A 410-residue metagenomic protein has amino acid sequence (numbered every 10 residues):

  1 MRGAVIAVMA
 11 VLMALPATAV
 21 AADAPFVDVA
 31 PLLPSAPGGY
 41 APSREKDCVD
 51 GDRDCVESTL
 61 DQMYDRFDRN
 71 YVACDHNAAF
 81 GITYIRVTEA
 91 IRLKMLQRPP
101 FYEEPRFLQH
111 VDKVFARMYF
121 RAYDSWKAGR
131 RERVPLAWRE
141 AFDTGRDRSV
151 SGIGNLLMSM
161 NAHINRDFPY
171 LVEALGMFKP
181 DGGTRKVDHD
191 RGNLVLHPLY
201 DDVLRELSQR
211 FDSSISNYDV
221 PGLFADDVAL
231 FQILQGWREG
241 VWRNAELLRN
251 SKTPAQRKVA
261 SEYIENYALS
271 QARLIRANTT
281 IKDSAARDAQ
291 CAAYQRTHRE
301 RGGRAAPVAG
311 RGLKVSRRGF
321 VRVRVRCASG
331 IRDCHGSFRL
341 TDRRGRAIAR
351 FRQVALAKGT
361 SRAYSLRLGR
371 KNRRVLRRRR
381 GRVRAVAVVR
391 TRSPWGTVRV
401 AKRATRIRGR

Functional and structural regions predicted by a protein language model:
M1-A4: Positively charged n-region of N-terminal signal peptides that target proteins for export
I6-P16: Bacterial N-terminal signal peptides
T18-D23, R296-R410: Polybasic, low-complexity, intrinsically disordered segments
D23-G39, D219-R304: A cross-kingdom marker for long, charged
A24-H110: Leu/Val/Ala/Ile-rich N-terminal alpha-helices, chiefly Sec-type signal peptides and the beginnings
P25-P34, Y84-K179, E206: Long acidic/polar interaction regions in large eukaryotic complex-forming proteins
D47-V49, V56, Q290-A292, R326-A328 (+1 more regions): Sequence contexts marking disulfide-bonded cysteines in secreted/extracellular proteins
M160-L234: Short helix-loop boundary/capping segments
